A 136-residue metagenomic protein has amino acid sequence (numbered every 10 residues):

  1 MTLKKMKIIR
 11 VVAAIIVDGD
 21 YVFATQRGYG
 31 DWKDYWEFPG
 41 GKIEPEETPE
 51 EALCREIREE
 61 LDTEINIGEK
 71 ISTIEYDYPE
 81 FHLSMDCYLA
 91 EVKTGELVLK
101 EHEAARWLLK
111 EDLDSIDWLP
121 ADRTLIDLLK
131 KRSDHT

Functional and structural regions predicted by a protein language model:
T2-V22: Conserved N-terminal beta-strand and adjoining loop/helix that marks the start of the Nudix/MutT-like hydrolase domain
L3-M6, K130-T136: Generic C-terminal helix-cap and adjacent flexible tail
R10-V12, D20, L83-D86, E103: Change "...and in nucleic-acid phosphodiester-cleaving endonucleases..." to "...and in nucleic-acid processing enzymes
Y21-E59: Conserved Nudix-box catalytic region and its N-terminal flanking loop in Nudix hydrolases and closely related
P49, L53-R58, K70, Y88 (+1 more regions): Hydrophobic packing within well-folded, soluble alpha/beta domains
E64, I74-E96, A104-R106: Active-site-adjacent beta-strand/loop module that shapes the phosphate/pyrophosphate-binding cleft
L89, V98-L129: NUDIX/MutT-family hydrolases
